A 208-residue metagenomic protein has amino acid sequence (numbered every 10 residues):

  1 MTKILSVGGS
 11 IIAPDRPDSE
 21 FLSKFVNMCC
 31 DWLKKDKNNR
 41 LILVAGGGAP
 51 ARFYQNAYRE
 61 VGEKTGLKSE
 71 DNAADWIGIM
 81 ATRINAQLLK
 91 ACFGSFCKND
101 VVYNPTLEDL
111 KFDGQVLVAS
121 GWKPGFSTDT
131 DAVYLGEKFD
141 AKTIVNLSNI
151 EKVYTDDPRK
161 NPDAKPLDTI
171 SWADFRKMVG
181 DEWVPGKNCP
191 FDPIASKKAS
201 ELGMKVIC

Functional and structural regions predicted by a protein language model:
M1-I42: N-terminal glycine-/serine-/threonine-rich phosphate-binding loop
I4-G8, V44-A45, V118-G121, N146-L147: Short beta-strand segments
I11-S19, G121-F126, V184: Short, glycine-rich nucleotide/cofactor-binding loops
P14, P50-F53, P124-Y134, V153-D156 (+1 more regions): Short glycine/serine/threonine-rich phosphate/pyrophosphate-binding segments that cradle anionic phosphate groups
N38-L43, D113-L117: Loop/turn-to-beta-strand initiation segments
Q55-D131, E137-K138: Ligand-binding beta-strand-loop-alpha-helix segment within the catalytic cores of soluble metabolic enzymes
D113-V116, W122-K123, K165-C208: Polyanion-binding loop/helix "lid" in catalytic or ligand-binding cores
L135-D163, C208: Acidic, metal-binding active-site segment of PIN/NYN-like and related structure-specific nucleases
